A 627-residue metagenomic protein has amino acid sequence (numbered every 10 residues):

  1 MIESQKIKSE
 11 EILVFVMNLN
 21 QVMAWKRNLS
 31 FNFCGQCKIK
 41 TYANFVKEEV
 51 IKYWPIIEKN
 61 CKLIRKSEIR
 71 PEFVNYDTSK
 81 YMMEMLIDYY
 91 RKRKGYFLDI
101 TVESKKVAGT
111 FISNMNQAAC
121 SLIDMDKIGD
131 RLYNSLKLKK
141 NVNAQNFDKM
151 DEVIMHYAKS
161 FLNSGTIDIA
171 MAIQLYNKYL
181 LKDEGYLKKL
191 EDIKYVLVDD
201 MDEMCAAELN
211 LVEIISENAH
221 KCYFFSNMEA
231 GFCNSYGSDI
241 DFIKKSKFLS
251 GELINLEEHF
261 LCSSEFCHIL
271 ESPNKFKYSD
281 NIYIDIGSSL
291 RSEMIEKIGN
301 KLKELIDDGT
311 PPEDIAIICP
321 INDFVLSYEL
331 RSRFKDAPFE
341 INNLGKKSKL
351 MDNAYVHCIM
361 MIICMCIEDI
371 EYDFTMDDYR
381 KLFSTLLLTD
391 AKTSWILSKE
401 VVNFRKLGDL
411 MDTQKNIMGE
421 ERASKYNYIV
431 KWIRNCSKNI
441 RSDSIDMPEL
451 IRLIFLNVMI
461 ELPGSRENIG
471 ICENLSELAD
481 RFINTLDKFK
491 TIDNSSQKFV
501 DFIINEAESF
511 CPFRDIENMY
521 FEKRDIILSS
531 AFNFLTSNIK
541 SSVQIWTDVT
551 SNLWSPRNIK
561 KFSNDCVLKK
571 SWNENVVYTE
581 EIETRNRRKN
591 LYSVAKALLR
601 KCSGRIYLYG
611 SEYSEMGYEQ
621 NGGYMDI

Functional and structural regions predicted by a protein language model:
M1-E3, E258-A337: Helicase P-loop NTPase motor core
S9-A119: Conserved P-loop NTPase-based nucleic-acid remodeling module centered on helicase motor cores
N18, T41-V46, V196-E203, N474-D480 (+4 more regions): Conserved helicase core region in the C-terminal RecA-like lobe
M85-L197, A206-A207, L211, D285-I286 (+1 more regions): Accessory N-terminal region flanking or inserted into the helicase ATPase core in nucleic-acid motor proteins
N210-I284: Conserved RecA-like helicase ATPase core segment that couples NTP binding/hydrolysis to strand translocation
T310-K438: ATPase/helicase motor core of nucleic-acid motors
L410-A531, N538-K540: Accessory C-terminal helicase-associated subdomains
D548-I627: C-terminal accessory regions
